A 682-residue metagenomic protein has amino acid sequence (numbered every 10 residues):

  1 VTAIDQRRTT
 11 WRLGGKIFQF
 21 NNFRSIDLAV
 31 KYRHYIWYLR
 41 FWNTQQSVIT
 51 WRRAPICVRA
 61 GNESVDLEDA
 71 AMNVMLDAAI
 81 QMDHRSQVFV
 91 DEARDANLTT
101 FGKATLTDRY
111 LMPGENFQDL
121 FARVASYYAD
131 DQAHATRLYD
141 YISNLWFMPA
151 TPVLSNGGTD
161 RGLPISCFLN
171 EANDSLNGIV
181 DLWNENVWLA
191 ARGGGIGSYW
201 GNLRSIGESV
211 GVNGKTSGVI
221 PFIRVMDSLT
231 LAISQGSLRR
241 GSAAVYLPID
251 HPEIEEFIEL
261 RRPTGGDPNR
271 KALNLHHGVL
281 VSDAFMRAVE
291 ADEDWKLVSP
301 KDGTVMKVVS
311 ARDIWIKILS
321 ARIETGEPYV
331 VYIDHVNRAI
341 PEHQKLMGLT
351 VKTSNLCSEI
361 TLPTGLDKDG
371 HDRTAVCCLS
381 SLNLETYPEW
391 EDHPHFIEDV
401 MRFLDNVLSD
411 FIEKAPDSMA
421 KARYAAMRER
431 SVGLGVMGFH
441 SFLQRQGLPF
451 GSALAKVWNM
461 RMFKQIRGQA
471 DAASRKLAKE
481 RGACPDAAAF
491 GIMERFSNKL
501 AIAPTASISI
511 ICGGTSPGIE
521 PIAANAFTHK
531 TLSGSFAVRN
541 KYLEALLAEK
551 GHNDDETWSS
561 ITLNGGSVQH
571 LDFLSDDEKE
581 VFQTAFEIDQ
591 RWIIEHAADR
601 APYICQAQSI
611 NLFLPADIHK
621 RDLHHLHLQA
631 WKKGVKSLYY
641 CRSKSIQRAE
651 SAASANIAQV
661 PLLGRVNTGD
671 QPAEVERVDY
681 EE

Functional and structural regions predicted by a protein language model:
T2-A3, T9-T10: Short linear motifs in low-complexity or flexible loops
R7, I17, N21, V30-R33: Hydrophobic, low-acid, alpha-helix-prone terminal segments
G15, R40, I49-A133, G158 (+6 more regions): Conserved, charged catalytic cores of large soluble enzymes
Y32-Y35, L39-S64, E68-A71, S86 (+12 more regions): Terminal amphipathic helices with adjacent charged low-complexity linkers/tails
R94-N97, C357-G365, L408-E413, L500-D670 (+1 more regions): Catalytic alpha/beta core of large soluble enzyme barrels
L98, N116, H134, G157-R161 (+17 more regions): Secondary-structure capping and boundary motifs in well-ordered enzyme cores
M112, A125-D131, Y139-G211, V219-F222 (+7 more regions): Function-dense linear segments that define catalytic or interfacial modules in macromolecule-processing proteins
I397-R423, M427, S431, Q446-T505 (+2 more regions): Internal maturation/activation junctions in enzymes
